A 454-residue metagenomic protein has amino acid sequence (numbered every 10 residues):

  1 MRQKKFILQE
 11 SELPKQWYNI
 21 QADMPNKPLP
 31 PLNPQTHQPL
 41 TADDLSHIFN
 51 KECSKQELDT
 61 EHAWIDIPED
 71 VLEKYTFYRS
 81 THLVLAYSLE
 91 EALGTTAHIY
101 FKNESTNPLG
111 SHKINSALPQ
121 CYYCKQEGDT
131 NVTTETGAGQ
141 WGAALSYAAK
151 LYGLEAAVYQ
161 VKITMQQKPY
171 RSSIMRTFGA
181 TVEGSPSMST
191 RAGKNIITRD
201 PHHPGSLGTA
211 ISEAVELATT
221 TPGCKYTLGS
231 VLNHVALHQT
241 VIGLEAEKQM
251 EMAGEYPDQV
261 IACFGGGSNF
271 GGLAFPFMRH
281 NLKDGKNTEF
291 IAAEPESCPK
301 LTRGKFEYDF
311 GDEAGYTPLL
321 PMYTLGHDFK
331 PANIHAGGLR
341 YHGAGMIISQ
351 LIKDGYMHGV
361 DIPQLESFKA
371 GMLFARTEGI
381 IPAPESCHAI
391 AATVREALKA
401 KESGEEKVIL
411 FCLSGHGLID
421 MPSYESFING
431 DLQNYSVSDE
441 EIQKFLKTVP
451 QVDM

Functional and structural regions predicted by a protein language model:
R2-D129: Positively charged, low-complexity intrinsically disordered leader regions
W64, I196-H234, I242, R279-N287 (+2 more regions): Active-site/ligand-binding loops adjacent to catalytic centers
N103-I114, V132-W141, L232-V235, I261-G266 (+4 more regions): Active-site nucleophile and cofactor-binding loops and adjacent substrate-binding regions of central metabolic enzymes
I114-L118, T134-Y152, Q166-P169, F264-A274 (+3 more regions): Short glycine/serine/threonine-rich phosphate/pyrophosphate-binding segments that cradle anionic phosphate groups
P119-D129, A143-E155, R176-T177, A274-D284 (+1 more regions): Alpha-helix C-terminal capping segments
C124-I163, Y256-N269, F290, E385 (+1 more regions): A short, small-residue-rich loop immediately preceding and capping a beta-strand
W141-P204, K300-E313, M421-N429: Active-site-proximal loop->helix
F264-G272, Q364-P422, S426-N429: Claisen-condensing/thiolase-fold acyl-transfer catalytic domains that form or cleave C-C bonds in fatty acid
